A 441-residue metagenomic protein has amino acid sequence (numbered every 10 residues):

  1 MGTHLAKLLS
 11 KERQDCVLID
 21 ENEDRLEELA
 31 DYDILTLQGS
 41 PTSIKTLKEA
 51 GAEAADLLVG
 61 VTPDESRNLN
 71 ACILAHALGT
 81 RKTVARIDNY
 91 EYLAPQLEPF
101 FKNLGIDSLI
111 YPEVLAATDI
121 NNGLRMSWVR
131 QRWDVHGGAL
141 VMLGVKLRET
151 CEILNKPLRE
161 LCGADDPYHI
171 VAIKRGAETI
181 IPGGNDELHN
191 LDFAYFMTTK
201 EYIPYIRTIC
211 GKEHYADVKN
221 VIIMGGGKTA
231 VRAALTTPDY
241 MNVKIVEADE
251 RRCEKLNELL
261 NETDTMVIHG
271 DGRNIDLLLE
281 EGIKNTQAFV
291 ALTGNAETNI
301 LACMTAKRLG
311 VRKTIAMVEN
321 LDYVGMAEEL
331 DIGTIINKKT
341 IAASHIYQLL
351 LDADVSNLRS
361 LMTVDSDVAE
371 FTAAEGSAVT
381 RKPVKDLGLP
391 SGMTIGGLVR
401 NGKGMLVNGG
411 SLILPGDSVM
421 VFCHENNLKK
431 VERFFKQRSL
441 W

Functional and structural regions predicted by a protein language model:
M1-W441: Cytosolic regulatory regions of ion transport systems
